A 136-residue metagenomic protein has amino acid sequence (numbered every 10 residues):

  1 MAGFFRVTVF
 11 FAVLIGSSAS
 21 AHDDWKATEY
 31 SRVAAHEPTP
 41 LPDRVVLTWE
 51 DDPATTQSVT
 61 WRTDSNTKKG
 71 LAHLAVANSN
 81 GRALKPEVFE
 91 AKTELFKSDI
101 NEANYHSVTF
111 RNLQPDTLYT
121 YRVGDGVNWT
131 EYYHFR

Functional and structural regions predicted by a protein language model:
A2-A12, S18-R136: Acidic, histidine-bearing metal-coordination/catalytic regions of metal-dependent phosphoesterases
